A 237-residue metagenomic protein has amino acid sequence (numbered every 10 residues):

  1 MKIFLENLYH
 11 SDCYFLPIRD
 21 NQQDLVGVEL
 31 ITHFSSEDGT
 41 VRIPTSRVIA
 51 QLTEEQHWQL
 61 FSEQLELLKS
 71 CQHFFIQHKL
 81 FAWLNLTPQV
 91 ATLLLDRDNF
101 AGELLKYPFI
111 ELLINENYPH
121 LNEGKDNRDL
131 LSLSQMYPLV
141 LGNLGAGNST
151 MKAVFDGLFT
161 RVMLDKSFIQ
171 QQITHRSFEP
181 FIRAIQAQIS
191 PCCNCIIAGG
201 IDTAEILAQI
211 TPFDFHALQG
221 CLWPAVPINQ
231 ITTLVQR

Functional and structural regions predicted by a protein language model:
M1-L104: Bacterial c-di-GMP phosphodiesterase EAL domain
M1-L16, D20, T32-G39, N115-H120 (+3 more regions): EAL-family c-di-GMP phosphodiesterase catalytic domain
S35-E63, Q89-L94, A101-P138, F168-A187 (+1 more regions): EAL-type cyclic di-GMP phosphodiesterase domain
S70-Q77, L94-F109, R128-S134, A153-L158 (+1 more regions): Acidic (Asp/Glu)-rich catalytic clusters
I76-A82, K106-I110, Q135-P138, T160 (+2 more regions): Short, well-ordered coil/turn segments that N-cap beta-strands
L141: Pre-DFG segment of protein kinase catalytic domains
